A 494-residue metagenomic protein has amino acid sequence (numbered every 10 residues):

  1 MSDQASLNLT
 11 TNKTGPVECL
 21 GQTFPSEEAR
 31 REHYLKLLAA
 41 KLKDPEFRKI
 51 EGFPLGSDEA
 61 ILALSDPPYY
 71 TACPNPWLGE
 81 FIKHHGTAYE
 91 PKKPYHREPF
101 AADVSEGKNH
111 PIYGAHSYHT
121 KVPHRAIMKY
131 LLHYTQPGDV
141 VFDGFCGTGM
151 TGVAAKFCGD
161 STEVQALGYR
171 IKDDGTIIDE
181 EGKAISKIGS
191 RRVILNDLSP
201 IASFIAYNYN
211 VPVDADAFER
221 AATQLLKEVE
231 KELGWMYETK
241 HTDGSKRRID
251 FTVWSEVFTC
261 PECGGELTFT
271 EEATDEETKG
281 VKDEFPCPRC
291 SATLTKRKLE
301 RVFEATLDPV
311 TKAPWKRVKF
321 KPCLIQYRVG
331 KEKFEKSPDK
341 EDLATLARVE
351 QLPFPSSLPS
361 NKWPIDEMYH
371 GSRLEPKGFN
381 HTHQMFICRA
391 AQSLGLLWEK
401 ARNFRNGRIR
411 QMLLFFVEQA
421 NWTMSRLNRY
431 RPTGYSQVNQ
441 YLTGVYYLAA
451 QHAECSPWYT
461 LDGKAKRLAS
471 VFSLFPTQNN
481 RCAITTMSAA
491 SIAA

Functional and structural regions predicted by a protein language model:
M1-Y70: Intrinsically disordered, low-complexity linkers and terminal regions that flank or interleave Cys/His-based
I50-G144, G152-A494: Nucleic-acid modification enzymes, centered on SAM-dependent nucleic-acid methyltransferases
T148: Conserved SAM/SAH-binding loop
